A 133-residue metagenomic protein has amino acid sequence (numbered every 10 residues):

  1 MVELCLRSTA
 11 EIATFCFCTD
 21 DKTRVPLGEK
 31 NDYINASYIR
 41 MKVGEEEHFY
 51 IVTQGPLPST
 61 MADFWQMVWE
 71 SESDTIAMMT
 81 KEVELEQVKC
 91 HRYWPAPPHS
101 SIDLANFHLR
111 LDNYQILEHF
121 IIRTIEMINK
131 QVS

Functional and structural regions predicted by a protein language model:
M1-S133: Cys-based phosphatases of the PTP/DUSP/CDC25 superfamily and their flanking regulatory architecture
